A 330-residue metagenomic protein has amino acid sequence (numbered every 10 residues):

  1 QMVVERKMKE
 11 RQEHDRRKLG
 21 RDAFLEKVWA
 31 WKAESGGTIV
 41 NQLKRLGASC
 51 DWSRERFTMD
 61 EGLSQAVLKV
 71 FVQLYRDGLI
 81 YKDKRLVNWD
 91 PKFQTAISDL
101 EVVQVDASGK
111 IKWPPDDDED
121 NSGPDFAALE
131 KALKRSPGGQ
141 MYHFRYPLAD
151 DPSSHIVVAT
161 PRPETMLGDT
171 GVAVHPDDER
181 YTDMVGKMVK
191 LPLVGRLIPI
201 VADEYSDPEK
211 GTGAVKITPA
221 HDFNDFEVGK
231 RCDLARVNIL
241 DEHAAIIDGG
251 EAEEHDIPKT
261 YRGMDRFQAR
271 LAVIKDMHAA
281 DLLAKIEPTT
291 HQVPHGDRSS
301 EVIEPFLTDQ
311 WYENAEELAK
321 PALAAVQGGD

Functional and structural regions predicted by a protein language model:
Q1-D177, T218-G250, R266, R270 (+1 more regions): N-terminal, positively charged nucleic-acid-binding surface of large information/translation enzymes
Y142-Y146, K187-L193, K275: Short conserved beta-strand and strand-loop elements enriched in small hydrophobics with frequent Asp/Gly
D183-G186, E253-R270: A glycine-biased structural micro-motif
V185-H243: Extracellular/luminal Protease-associated
